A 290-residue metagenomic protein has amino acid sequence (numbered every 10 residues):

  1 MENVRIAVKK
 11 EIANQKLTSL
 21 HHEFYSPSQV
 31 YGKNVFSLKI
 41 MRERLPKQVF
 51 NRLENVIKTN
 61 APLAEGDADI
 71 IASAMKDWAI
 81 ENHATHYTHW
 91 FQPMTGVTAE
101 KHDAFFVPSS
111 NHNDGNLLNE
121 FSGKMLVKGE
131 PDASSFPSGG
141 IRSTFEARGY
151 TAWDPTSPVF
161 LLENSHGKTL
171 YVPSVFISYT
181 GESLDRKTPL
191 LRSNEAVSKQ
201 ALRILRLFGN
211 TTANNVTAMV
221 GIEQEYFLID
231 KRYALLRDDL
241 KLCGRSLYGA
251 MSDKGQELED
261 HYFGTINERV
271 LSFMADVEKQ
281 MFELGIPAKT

Functional and structural regions predicted by a protein language model:
M1-I6, K58-P62, Y248-D260: An N-terminal domain-start capping segment
E2-F50, A64, R148-W153, P158-V172: Catalytic pocket of metal/acid-base enzymes, prominently hydrolases
I6, I12, I40, I57 (+9 more regions): Weak global preference for isoleucine
K10, S19-H21, S37-K39, P62-A64 (+6 more regions): Short linear motifs at secondary-structure transitions and domain/linker junctions
N14-H22, K39-P46, I71-M75, I177-D185 (+1 more regions): Short low-complexity stretches enriched in small and charged residues
Q15, V35-F36, K58-N60, P189-L190 (+1 more regions): N-terminal start-of-chain detector that recognizes signal peptides and the immediate post-cleavage beginning
F24-E146: Active-site core of metal-dependent hydrolases
A147-T290: Glycine-rich, acidic/polar active-site loops that bind/position phosphate-bearing ligands
